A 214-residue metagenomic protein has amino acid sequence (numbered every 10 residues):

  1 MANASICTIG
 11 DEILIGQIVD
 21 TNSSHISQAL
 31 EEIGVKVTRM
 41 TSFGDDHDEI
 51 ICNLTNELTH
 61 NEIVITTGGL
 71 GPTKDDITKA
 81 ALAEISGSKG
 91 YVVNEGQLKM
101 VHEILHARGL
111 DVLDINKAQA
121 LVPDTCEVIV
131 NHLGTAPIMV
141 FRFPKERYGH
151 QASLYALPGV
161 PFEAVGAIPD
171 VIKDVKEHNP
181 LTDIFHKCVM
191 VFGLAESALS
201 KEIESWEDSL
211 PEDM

Functional and structural regions predicted by a protein language model:
M1-T41: Glycine-rich phosphate/diphosphate-binding loop of Rossmann-like nucleotide-binding domains
I9-D11, T66-K74, P158-G159: Glycine-rich beta-strand-to-loop/alpha-helix junction loops that act as flexible
R39-E49: Short beta->alpha junction loops
E49, D76-N179: Proline/glycine-rich low-complexity loops and linkers
N61: An anion/phosphate-binding loop that grips the pyrophosphate of nucleotide cofactors and donors
N179-A195, L199: Short glycine-/aliphatic-rich beta-strand segments at the starts of folded cytosolic domains
L194-D213: Short amphipathic alpha-helix segments
